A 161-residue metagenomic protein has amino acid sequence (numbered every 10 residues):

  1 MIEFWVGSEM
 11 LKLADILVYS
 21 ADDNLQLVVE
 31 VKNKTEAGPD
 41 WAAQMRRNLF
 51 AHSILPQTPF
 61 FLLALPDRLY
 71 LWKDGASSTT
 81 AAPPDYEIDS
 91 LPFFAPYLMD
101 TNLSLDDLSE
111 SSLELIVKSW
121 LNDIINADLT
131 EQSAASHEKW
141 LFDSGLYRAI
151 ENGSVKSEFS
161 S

Functional and structural regions predicted by a protein language model:
M1-T58, W72-S161: A short, conserved, highly charged catalytic patch centered on acidic carboxylates
L63-P66: Short His-Asn-centered micro-motif
R68-Y70: Hydrophobic residues embedded in beta-strands of well-ordered beta-sheets
